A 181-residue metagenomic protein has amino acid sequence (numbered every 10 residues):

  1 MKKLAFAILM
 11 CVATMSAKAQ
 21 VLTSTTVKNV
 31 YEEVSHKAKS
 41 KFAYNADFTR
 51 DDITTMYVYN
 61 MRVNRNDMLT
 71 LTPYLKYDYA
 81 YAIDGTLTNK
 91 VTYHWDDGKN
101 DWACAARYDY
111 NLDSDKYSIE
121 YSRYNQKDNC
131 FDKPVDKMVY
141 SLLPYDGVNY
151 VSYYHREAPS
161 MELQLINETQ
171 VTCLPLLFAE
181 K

Functional and structural regions predicted by a protein language model:
M1-S24: Bacterial Sec-dependent N-terminal signal peptides
Q20-K181: Buried hydrophobic residues that stabilize the cores of well-folded domains
